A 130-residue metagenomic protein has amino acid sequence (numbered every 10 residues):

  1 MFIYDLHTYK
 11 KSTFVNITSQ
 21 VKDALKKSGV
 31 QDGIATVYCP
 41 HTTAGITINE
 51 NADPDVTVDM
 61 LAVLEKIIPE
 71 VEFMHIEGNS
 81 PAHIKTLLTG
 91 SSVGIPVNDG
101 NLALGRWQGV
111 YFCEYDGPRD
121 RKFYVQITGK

Functional and structural regions predicted by a protein language model:
M1-K130: Active-site histidine-anchored catalytic micro-motif
